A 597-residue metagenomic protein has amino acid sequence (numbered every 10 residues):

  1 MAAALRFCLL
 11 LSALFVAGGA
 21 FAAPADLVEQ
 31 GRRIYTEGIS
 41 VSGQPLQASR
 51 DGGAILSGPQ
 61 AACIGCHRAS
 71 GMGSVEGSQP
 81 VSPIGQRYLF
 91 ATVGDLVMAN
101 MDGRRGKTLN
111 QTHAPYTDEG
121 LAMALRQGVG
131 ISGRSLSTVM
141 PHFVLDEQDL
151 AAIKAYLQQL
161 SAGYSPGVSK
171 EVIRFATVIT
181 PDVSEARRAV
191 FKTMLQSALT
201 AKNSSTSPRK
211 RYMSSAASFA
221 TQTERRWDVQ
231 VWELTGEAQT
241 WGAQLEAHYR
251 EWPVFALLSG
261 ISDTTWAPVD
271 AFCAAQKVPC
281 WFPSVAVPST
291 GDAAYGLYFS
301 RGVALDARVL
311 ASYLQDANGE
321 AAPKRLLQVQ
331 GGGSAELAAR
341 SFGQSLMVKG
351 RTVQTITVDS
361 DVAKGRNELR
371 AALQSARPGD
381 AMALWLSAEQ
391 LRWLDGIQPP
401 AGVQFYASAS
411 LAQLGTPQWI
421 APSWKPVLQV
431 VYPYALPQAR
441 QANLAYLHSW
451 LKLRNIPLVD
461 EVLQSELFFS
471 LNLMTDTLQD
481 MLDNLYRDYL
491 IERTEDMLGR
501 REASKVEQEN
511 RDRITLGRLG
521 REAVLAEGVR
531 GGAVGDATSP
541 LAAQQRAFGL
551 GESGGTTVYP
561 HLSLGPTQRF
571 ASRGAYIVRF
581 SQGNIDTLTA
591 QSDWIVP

Functional and structural regions predicted by a protein language model:
A22-S57, N110: Electrostatic cytochrome c docking/interface patches
P24, Q30, P115-I131, P141-P166: C-terminal capping alpha-helices of c-type cytochrome domains
T36-I39, G65-M72, R126-G130, Q158-Q159: Detector for the c-type heme attachment site
A48-D118, V139-L145: Gly/Gly-Pro-rich "capping" loops immediately C-terminal to redox-active cysteine motifs in periplasmic/lumenal
K170-V172, R187-T193, S205-G291, S360-A363 (+1 more regions): Beta-alpha junction/loop-to-helix N-cap segments that form part of ligand/metal-binding clefts
E251-I356, G402-V430: Extracytoplasmic ligand/sensor domains, especially the bilobed periplasmic-binding protein
G296-S300, L394-F469: Extracellular/periplasmic periplasmic-binding protein-like sensory domains
W450-S465, T475-T589: Segments of small-molecule ligand-sensing domains
